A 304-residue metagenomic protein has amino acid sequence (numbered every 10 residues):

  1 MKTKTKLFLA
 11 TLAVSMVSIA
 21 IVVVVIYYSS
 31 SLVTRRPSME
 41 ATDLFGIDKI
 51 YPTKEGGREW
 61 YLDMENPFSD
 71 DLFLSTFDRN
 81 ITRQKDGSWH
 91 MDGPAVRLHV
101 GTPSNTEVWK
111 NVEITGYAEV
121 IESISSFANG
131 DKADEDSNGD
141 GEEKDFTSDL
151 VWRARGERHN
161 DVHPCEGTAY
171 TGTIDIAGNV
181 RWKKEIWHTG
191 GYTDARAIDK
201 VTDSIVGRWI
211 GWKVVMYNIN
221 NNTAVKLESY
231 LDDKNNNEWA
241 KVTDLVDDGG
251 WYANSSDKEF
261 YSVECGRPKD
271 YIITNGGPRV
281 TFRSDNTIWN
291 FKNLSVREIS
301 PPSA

Functional and structural regions predicted by a protein language model:
M1-M16: N-terminal Sec-pathway targeting helices
V33-D78: Extracellular carbohydrate-recognition regions
R35-L44, K49-Y51, N111, S123-S125 (+1 more regions): Ligand-recognition surfaces built from glycine- and aromatic
D78, T82-T189, E298: Secretory/extracellular carbohydrate-interaction modules and structurally similar beta-sandwich "look-alikes"
T102-I114, D199-R208, N290: Extracellular/lumenal carbohydrate-interaction signature centered on repeated Trp-anchored short motifs
N111-I121, V151-R153, W209-Y217, E228-Y230 (+2 more regions): Residues within well-ordered beta-strands of beta-sheet-rich folds
F127-K144, I176-T202, E238-F282: Surface-exposed intrinsically disordered loops and tails
I205-E259: Carbohydrate-binding surfaces in secreted/extracellular proteins
